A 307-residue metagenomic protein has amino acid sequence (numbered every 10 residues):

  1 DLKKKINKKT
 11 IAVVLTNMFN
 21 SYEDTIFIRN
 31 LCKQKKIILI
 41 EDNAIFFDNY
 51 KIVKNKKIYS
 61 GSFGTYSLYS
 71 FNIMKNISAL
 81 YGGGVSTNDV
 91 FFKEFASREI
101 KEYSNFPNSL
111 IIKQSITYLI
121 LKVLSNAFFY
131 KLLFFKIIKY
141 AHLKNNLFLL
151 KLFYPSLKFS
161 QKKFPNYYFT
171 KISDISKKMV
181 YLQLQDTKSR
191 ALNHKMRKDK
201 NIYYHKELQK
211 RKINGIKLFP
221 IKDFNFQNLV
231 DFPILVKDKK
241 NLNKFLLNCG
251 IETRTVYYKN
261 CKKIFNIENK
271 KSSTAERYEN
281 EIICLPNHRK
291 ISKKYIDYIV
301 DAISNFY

Functional and structural regions predicted by a protein language model:
D1-R98, E102-N105, C284, H288: Active-site phosphate-binding strand-loop segment of PLP-dependent enzymes
A12-T16, V90-Y307: PLP-dependent aminotransferase class I/II
